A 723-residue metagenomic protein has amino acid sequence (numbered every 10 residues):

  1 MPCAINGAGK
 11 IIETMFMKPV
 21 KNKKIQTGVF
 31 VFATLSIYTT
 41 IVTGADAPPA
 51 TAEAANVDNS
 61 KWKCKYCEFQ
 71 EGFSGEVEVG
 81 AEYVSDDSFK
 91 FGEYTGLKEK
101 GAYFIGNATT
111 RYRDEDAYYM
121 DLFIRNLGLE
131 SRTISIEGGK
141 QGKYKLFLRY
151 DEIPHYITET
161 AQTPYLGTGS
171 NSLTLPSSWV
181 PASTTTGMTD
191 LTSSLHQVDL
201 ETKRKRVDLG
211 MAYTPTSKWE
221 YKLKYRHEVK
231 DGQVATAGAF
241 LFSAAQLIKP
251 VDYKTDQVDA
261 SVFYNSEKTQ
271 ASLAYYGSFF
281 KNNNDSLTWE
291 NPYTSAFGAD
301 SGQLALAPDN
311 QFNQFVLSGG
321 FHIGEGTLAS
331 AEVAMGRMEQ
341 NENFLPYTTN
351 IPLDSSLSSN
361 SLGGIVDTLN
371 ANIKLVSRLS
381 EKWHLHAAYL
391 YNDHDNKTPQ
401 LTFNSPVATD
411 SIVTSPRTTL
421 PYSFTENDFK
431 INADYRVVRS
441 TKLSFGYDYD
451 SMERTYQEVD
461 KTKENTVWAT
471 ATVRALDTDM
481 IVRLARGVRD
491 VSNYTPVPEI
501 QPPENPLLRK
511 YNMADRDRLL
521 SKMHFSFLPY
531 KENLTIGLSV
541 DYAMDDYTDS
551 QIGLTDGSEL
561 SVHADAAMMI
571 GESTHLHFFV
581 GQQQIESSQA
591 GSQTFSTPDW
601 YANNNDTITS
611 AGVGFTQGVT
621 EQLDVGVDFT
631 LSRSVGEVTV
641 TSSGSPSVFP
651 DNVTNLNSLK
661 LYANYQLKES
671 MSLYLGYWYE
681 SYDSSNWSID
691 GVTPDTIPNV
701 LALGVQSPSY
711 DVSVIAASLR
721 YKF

Functional and structural regions predicted by a protein language model:
C3-A8: N-terminal amphipathic/hydrophobic targeting modules at extreme N-termini, encompassing cleavable Sec/SRP-type signal
K10-E13: Short, positively charged and aromatic/hydrophobic N-terminal segments
K18-V29: Bacterial N-terminal signal peptides that target proteins for export
V31-F32, V42-T43: Cleavable N-terminal signal peptides
D46-F69, G75, Y83-F723: Gram-negative and organellar
